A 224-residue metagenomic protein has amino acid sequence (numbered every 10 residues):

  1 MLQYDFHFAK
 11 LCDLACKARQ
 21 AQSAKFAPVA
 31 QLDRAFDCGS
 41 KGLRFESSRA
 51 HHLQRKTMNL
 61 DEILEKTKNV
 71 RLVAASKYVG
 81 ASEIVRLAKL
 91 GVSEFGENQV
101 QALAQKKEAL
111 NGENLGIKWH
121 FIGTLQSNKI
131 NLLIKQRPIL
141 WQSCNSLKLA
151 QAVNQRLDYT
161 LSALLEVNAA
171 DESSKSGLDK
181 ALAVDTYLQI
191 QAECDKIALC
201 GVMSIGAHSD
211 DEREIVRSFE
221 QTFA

Functional and structural regions predicted by a protein language model:
Y4-F8, F26, F36, F45: Aromatic (phenylalanine/tyrosine) cluster motif
F6-F8, L14, L53: Short hydrophobic targeting helices and cationic amphipathic motifs that mediate membrane/organellar targeting
D13-K25, Q31, R44-S47: Short, positively charged low-complexity motifs
A27, H51-H52: Low-complexity, intrinsically disordered segments with a bias for serine/threonine
M58-F223: Conserved alpha/beta-domain cores
